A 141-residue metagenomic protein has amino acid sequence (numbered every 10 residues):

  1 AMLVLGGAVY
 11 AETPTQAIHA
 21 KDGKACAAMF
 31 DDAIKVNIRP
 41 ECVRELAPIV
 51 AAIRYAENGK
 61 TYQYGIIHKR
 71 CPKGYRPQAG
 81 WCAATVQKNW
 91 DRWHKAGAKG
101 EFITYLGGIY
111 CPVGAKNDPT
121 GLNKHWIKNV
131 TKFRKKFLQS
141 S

Functional and structural regions predicted by a protein language model:
A1-C42, H68-S141: Non-catalytic cell-wall polysaccharide-engagement segments
V43-K60: Short, functionally critical alpha-helical segments immediately adjacent to catalytic or ligand/cofactor-binding
E57, Y64, N89-W90: A general structural signal marking secondary-structure boundaries and capping sites
Y62-H68: Acidic/histidine-rich, surface-exposed loop or edge segments in extracytoplasmic proteins
